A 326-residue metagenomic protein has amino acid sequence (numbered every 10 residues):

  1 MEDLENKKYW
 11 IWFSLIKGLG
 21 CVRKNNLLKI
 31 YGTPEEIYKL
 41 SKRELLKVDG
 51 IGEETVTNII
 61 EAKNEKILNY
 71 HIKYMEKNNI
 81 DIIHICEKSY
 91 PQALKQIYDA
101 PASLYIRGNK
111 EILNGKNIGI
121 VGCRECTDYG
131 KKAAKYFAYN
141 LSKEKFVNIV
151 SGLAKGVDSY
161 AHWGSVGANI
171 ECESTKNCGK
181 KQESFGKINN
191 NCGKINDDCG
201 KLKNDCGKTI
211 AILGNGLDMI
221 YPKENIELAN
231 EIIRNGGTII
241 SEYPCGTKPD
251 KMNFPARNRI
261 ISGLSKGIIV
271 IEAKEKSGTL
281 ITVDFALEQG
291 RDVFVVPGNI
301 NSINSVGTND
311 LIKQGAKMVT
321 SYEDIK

Functional and structural regions predicted by a protein language model:
M1-C86, V295-V296: Short, small/acidic-rich helices and loops at N termini and domain boundaries of DNA replication/processing enzymes
E2-L4, K77, H84-K326: Glycine-biased, small-residue-rich flexible motifs in mid-sequence functional cores and linkers
